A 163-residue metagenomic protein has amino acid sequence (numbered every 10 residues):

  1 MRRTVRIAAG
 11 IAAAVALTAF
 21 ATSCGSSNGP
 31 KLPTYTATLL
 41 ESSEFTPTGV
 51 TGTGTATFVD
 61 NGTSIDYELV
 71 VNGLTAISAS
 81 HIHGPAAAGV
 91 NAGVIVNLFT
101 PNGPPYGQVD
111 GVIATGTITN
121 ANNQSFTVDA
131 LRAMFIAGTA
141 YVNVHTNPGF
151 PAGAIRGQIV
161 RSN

Functional and structural regions predicted by a protein language model:
M1-S23: Sec-dependent bacterial lipoprotein signal peptides
R2, F20-S80, G84-N163: Metal-centered catalytic cores of metalloenzymes
